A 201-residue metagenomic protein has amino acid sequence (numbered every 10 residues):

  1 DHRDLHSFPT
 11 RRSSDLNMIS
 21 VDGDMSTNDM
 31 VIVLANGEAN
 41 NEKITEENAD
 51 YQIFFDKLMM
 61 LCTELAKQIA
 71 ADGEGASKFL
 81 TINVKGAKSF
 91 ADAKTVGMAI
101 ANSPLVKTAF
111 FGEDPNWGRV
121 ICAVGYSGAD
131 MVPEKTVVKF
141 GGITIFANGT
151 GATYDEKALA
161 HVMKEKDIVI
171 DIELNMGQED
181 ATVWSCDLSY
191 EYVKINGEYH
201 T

Functional and structural regions predicted by a protein language model:
D1-H2, H6-S13: Short, small-residue-biased leader/transition segments that mark boundaries at the very start of proteins
R11-T201: A structural signal for small-residue-enriched, beta-sheet-centric alpha/beta enzyme cores and oligomeric scaffold folds
